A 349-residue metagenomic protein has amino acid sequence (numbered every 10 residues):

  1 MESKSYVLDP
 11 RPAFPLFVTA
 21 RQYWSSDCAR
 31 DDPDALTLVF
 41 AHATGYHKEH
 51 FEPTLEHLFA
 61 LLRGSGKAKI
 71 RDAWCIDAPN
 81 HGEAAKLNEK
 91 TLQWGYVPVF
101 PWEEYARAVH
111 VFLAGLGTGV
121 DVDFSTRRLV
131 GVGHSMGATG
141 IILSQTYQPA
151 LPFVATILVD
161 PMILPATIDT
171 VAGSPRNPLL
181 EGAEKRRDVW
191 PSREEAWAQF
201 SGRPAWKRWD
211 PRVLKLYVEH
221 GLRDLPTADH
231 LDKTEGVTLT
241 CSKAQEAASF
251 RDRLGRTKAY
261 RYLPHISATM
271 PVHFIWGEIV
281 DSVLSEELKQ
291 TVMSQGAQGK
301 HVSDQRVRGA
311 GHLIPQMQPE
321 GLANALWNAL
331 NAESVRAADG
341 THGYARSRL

Functional and structural regions predicted by a protein language model:
M1-C28: N-terminal cap/lid segment of alpha/beta-hydrolase-fold proteins
R11-L16, K69-V132: Active-site loop/oxyanion-hole signature of alpha/beta-hydrolase fold enzymes
V18-L36, G119-F124: Short beta-strand-to-loop junctions in surface cap/lid or active-site-entrance loops
D27-K86: Conserved HGGG/HGGXW glycine-rich cap/lid loop of the alpha/beta-hydrolase fold
G117-V171: Conserved hydrolase catalytic core segment
A166-L239, A247-K258: Helix-rich cap/lid subdomain of alpha/beta-hydrolase
E219-R306, G343-R348: Conserved serine/cysteine hydrolase catalytic core
V307-A323: Catalytic histidine-centered segment of alpha/beta-hydrolase-like enzymes
